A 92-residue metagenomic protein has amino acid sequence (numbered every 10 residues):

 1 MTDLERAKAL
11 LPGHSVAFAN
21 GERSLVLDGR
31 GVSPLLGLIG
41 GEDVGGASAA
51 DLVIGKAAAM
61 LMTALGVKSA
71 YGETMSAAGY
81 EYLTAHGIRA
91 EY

Functional and structural regions predicted by a protein language model:
M1-E73, A77: Conserved mixed alpha/beta catalytic, RNA-binding, or beta-rich assembly cores of soluble enzyme, regulatory
L65-K68, Y80-Y92: C-terminal binding/interaction regions
